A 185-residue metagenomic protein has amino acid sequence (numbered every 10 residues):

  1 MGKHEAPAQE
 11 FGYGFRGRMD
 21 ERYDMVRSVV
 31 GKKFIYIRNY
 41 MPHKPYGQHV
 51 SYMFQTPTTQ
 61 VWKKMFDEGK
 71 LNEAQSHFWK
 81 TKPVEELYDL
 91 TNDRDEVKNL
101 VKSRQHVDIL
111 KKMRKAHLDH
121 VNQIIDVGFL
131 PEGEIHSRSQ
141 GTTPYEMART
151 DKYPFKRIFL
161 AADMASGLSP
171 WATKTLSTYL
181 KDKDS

Functional and structural regions predicted by a protein language model:
M1-A6, R22-M25, R138-T142: Short, solvent-exposed polar/charged micro-motifs at secondary-structure junctions
M1-P7, V50-F66, S169, T173-S177: Short secondary-structure boundary segments
M1-R18, I35: Polar, glycine-rich mid-to-C-terminal structural blocks that act as macromolecule-binding/assembly scaffolds
E10, F15, K32, N99-V101 (+1 more regions): Generic hydrophobic/packing signal
G12-Y13, R18, L87, A161 (+1 more regions): Generic preference for hydrophobic/aromatic residues in regular secondary structure cores
M19-K102, D108-I109, P131, S137: C-terminal, low-complexity/hydrophilic appendages and adjacent surface loops of extracellular/periplasmic anionic
G69-E85, N92, L100-S185: Long, internal low-complexity/basic segments
